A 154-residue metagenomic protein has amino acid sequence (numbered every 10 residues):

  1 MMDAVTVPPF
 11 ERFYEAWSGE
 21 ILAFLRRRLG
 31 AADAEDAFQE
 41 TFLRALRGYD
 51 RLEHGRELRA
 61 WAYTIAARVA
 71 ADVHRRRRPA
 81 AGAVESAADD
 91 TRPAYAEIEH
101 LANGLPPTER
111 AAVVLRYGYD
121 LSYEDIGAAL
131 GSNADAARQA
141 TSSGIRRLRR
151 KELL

Functional and structural regions predicted by a protein language model:
M1-A23, E35, L46, R110: A short, charge-rich alpha-helical start-of-domain segment used by transcription regulators
D3, D72, P79-A102, S122: Internal acidic/polar
S18, L22, F42, P106 (+2 more regions): C-terminal flanking helix
A32, E124, D135: Residues within helix-turn-helix
D36-L43, R56-R68: Structural recognition of an alpha-helix C-terminal capping motif at a helix-to-coil junction
R47-H54, T64-V84, T91, R150: Arg/Lys-rich amphipathic alpha helix in sigma70-family domain 2
A67, A71, L130-L154: DNA-recognition helix of helix-turn-helix
A112-R116: A short pre-motif secondary-structure segment
